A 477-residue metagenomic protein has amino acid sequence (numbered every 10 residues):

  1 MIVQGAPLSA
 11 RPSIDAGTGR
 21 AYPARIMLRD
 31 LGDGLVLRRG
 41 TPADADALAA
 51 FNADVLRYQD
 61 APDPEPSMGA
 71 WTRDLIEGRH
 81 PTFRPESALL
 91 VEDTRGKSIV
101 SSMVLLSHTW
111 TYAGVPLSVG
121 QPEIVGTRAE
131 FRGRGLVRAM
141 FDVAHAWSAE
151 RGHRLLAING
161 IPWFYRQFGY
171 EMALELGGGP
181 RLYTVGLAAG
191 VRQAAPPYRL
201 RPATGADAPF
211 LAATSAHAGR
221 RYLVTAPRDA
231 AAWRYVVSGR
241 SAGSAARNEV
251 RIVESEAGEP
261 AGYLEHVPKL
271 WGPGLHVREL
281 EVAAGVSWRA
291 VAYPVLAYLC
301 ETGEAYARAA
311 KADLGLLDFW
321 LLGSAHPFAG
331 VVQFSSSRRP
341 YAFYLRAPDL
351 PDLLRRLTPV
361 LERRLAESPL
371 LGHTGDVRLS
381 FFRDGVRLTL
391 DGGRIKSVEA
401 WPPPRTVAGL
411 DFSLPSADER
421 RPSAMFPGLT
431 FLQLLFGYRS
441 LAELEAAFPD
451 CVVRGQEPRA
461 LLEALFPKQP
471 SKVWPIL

Functional and structural regions predicted by a protein language model:
M1-G5, P12-D46, A50-P62, P66 (+4 more regions): Intrinsically disordered, low-complexity, positively biased terminal segments
W71-L75, R79-L89, S102-V104, G114 (+1 more regions): N-terminal, Lys/Arg-enriched amphipathic/low-complexity engagement segments that precede the first folded domain
A88, S118-G120, R134-L136: Alpha-helical/coil-rich non-catalytic "connector" segments in signaling and regulatory proteins
L90, K97-H108, V119-Q121, G126 (+1 more regions): Conserved beta-strand in the GNAT
T127, G133-A146, S287-E301: Conserved acetyl-CoA-binding loop-helix of GNAT-fold acetyltransferases
E150-R154, N159-G179, L322-P340: Conserved active-site alpha-helix within GNAT-family acetyltransferase domains
G178-R199, S215: Contiguous, non-catalytic segments that form substrate-binding/exosite surfaces or channel walls
